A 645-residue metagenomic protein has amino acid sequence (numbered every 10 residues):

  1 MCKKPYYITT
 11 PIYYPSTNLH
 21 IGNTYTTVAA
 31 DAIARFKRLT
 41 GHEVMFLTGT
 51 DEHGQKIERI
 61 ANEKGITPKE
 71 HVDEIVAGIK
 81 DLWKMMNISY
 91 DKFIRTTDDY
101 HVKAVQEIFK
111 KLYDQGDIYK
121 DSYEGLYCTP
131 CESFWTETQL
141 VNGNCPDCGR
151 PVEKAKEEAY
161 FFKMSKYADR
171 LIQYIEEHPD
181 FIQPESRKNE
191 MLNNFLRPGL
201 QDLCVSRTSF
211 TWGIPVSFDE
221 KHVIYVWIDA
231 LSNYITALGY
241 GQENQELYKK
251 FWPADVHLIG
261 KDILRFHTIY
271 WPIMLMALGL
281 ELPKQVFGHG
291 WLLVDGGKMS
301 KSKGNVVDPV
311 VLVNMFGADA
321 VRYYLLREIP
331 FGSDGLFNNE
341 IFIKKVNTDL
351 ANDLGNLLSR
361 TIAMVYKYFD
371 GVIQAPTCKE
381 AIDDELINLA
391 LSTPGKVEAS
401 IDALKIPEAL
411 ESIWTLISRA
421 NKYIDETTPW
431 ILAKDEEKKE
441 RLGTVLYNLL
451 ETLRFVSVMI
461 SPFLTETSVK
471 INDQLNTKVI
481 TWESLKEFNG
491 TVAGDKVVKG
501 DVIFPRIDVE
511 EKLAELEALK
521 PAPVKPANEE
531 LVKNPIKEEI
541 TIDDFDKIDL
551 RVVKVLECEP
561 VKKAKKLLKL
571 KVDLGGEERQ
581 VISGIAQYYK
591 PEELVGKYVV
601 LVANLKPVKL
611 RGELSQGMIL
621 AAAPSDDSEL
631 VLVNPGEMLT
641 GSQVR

Functional and structural regions predicted by a protein language model:
M1-T48, Y100-A104, P130, C148 (+2 more regions): Structured secondary-structure scaffolds
H71-Y127: A broadly conserved sequence feature marking short terminus-proximal activation segments in nucleic acid-centric
K111, Y127, F134, N144 (+1 more regions): The −1 position to Zn-ligating cysteines in a subset of zinc-ribbon hairpins
K120, E328, S333, I341-K379 (+2 more regions): Helix-rich, typically C-terminal accessory recognition domains appended to large enzymatic cores
E124, T138-N142: Short metal-coordination and nucleic-acid-contact micro-motifs, chiefly zinc-binding Cys/His arrays
W135, V152: Cys/His-rich microdomains that often coordinate metals
I471-D544: Intrinsic disorder at enzyme termini
V524-R645: Phosphate-backbone binding interfaces of nucleic-acid-interacting proteins
